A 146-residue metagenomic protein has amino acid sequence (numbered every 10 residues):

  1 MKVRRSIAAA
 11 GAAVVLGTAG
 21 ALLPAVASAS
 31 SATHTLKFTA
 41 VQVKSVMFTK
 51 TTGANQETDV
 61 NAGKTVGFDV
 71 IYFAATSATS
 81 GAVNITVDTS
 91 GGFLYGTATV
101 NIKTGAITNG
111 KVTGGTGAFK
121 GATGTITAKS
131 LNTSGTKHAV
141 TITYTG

Functional and structural regions predicted by a protein language model:
M1-V3: N-terminal secretory signal peptides that target proteins for export/translocation
R5, V26, T123: Solvent-exposed, flexible loop/coil residues
R5-V15: Sec-dependent N-terminal signal peptides
L16-T18, S134-G135: Hydrophobic alpha-helical segments
A19-H34: C-terminal region of N-terminal signal peptides and the immediate post-cleavage residues of exported proteins
S30-G146: Beta-strand-enriched cores of mature, soluble protein domains
